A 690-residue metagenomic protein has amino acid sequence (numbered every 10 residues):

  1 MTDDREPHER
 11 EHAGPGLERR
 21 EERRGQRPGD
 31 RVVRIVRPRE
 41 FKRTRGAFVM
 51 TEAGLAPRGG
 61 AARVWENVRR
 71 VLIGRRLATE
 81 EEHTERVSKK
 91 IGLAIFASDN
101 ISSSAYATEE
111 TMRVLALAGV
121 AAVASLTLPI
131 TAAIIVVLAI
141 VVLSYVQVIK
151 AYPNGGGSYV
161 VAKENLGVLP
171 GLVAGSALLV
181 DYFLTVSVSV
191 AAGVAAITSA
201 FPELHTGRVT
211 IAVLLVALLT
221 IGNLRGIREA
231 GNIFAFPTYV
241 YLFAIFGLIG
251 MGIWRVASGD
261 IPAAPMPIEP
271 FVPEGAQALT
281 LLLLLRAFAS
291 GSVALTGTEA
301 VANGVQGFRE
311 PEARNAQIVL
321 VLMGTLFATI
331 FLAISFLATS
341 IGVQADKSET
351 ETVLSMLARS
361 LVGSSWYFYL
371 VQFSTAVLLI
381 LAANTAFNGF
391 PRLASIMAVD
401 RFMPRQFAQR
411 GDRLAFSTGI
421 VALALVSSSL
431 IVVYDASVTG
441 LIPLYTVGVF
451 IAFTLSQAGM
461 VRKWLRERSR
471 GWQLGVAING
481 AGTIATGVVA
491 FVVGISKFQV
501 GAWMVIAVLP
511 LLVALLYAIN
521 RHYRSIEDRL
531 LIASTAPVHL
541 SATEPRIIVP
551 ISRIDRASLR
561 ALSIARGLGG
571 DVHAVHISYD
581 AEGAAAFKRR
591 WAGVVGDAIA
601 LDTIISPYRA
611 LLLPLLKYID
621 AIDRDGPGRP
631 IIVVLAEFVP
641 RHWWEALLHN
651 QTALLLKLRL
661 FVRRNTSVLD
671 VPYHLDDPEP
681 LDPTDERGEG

Functional and structural regions predicted by a protein language model:
M1-H83, S525-G690: Cytosolic C-terminal regulatory domains/tails of membrane transporters and channels
M112-K163, L169-A177, V188-L215, G324-L332: Extracellular loop-to-transmembrane helix junctions
G167, L322-T325, T329-A382, F407-D435: TM-loop-TM module centered on a large, flexible mid-protein loop between adjacent transmembrane helices in multi-pass
V168, T206-V213, G307-T329, A398-V432 (+2 more regions): Loop-to-transmembrane helix boundary motifs in multi-pass membrane proteins
L219-W254, S258, V319-M323, I442-T454 (+2 more regions): Membrane-interface loop-to-helix entry segments
Y239, A244-T296, S496-V500, L531: Helix-loop-helix junctions that connect adjacent transmembrane segments in multi-pass membrane transporters
Y241-E269, S335-G342, T454-S469, Y517-E527: Hydrophobic alpha-helical segments and their helix-loop junctions in multi-pass secondary transporters
I268, Q406-S417, F453-F498, R529 (+1 more regions): C-terminal membrane-solvent junction of multi-pass transporters and transport-like membrane proteins
